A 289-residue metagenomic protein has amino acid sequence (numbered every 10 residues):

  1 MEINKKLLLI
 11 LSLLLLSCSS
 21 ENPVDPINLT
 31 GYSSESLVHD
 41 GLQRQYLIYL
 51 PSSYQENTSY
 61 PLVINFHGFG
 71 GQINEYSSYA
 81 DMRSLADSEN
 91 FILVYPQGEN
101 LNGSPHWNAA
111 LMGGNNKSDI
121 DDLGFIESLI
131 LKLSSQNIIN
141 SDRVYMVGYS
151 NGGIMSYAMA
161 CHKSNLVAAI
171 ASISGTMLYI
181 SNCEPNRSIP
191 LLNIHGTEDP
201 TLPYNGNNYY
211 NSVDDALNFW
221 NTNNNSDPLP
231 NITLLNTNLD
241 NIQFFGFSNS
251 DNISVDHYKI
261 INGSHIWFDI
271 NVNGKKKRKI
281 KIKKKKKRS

Functional and structural regions predicted by a protein language model:
K6-L16: Sec-dependent N-terminal signal peptides
C18-L62, N74-S77, S88, S118 (+6 more regions): A domain-start/cap signature at the N-terminus of enzymes
L37-L50, N57-Y145, M155-A158, H162 (+1 more regions): Serine-hydrolase catalytic machinery in alpha/beta-hydrolase-like enzymes
I64-F66, I173, I260: Alpha/beta-hydrolase
N186-L191, D251-V255: Short, proline-enriched alpha-helix->beta-strand connector loops that line the catalytic pocket of alpha/beta-hydrolase
N193-H195: Short beta-strand/loop motif that positions the catalytic acidic residue of the alpha/beta-hydrolase fold
D199-L202, H265-W267: Acidic catalytic loop of the alpha/beta-hydrolase fold
D256-K276: Active-site-adjacent mobile loop/cap segments within catalytic or ligand-binding domains
